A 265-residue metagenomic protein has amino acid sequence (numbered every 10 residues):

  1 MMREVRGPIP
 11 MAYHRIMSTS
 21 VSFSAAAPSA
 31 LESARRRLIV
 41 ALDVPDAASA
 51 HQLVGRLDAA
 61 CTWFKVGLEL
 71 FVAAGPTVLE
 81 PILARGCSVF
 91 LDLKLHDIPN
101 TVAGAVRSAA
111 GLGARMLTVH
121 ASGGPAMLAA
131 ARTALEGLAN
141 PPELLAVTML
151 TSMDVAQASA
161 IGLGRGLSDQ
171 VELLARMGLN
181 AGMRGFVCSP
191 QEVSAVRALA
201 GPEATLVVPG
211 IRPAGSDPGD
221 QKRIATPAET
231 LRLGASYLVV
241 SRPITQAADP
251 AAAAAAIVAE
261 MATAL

Functional and structural regions predicted by a protein language model:
M1-I16: N-terminal amphipathic/basic-hydrophobic helices that include classical n-h-c signal peptides and signal-anchor
Y13, M17-A47, H51-Q52, S194 (+1 more regions): N-terminal amphipathic alpha-helix/helix-capping segment at the start of soluble metabolic enzymes
A34-R35, D97, T101-G185, S189-S194 (+2 more regions): Conserved anion-binding
V40, F64, K94, L117 (+4 more regions): Conserved, mostly hydrophobic/aromatic
P45-R56, N100-R107, L167-A175, R223-E229: Short, acidic/polar
A59, R85, L112, A181 (+1 more regions): Structural motif
A114-G124, P213, R223, P227-A253: Glycine-rich phosphate-binding active-site loops on the catalytic face of alpha/beta enzymes
L128-R132, T245-L265: C-terminal helical cap(s) of enzyme catalytic domains, especially alpha/beta-barrels
